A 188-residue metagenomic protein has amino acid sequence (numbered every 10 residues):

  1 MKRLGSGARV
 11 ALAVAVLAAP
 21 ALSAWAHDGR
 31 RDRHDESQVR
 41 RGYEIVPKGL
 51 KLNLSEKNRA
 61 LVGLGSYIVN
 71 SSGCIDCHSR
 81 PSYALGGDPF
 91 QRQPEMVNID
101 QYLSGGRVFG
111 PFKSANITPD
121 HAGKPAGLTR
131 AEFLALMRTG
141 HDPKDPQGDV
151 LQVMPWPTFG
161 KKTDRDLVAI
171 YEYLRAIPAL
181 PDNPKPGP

Functional and structural regions predicted by a protein language model:
M1-L12: Bacterial N-terminal signal peptides that target proteins for export
A11-A21: Bacterial N-terminal signal peptides
H27-D28: Boundary of Sec targeting at the N-terminus
Q38-N70, A84: Electrostatic cytochrome c docking/interface patches
V62-I75, P89, L151, W156 (+2 more regions): Sequence context surrounding c-type heme c attachment/ligation sites in exported
G65, S71-P81, F133, I170 (+1 more regions): The canonical Cys-X-X-Cys-His
R92-A135, W156-L167: Electron-transfer interface patches adjacent to heme c in soluble/periplasmic c-type cytochromes and di-/multiheme
A135-P143: Glycine-rich, acidic and aromatic/proline-enriched surface loops and short helix-turn segments that act as binding
